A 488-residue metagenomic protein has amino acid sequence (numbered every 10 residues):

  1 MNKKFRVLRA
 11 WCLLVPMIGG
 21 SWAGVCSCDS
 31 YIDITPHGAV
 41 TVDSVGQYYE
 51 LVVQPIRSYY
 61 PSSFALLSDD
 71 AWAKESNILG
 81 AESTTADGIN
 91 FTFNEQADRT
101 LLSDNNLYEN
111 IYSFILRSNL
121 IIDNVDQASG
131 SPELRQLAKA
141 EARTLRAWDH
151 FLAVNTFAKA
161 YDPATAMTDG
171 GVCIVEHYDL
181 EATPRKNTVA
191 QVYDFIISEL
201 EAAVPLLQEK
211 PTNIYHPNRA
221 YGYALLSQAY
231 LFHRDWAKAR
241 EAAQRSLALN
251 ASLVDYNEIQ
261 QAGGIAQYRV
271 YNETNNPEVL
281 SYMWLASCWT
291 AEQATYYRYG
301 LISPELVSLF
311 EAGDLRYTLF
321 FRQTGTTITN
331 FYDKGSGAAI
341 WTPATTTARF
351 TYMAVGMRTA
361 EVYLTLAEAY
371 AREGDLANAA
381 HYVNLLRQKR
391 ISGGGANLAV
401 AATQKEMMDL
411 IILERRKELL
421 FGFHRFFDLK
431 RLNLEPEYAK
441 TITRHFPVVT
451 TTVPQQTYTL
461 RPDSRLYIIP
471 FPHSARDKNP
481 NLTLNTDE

Functional and structural regions predicted by a protein language model:
S27-A73, L306, F310-E311, L319 (+3 more regions): Membrane-proximal, proline-rich intrinsically disordered regions
G38-D43, S68-L79, K159-T168, E209-Q293 (+1 more regions): Short, surface-exposed recognition loops and adjoining beta-strand edges that mediate ligand/DNA contacts, enriched
Y49, H233-R234, R240, Q244-T359 (+4 more regions): Extended ligand-binding clefts on enzyme/binding-domain cores
D87-F157, N187, P205-E209, R349-A354 (+2 more regions): Conserved, well-structured interaction surfaces
I115-S118, Y193, L200, A243 (+2 more regions): Inward-facing hydrophobic residues that define packing positions of alpha-helical scaffold repeats
